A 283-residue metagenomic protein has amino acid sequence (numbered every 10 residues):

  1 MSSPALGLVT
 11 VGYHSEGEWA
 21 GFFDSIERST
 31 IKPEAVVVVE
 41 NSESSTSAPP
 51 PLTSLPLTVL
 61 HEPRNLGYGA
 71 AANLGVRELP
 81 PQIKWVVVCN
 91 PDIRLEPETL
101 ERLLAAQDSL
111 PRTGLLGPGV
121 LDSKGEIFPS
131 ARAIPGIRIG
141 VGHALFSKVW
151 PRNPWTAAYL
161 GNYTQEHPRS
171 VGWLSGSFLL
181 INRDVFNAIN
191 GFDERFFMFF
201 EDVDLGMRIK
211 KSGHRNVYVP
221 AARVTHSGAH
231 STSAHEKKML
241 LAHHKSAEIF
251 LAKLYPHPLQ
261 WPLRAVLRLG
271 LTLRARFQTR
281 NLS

Functional and structural regions predicted by a protein language model:
D24-P33: Short, acidic, metal-binding catalytic loop of nucleotide-sugar glycosyltransferases
V38-P49, R64: A conserved acidic beta->alpha catalytic loop
E62-L79: Glycine-rich, basic loop-to-helix element that forms the pyrophosphate-binding segment of sugar-nucleotide handling
Q82-R94: Short beta-strand-to-loop acidic/aromatic patch adjacent to the donor-nucleotide binding site
E96-P129: Conserved donor NDP-sugar-binding/catalytic core segment of glycosyltransferases
P135-V171: Short, flexible, basic/aromatic active-site loop/helix in glycosyltransferases
T164-E166, S170-R223: A short, conserved alpha-helix in the catalytic core of glycosyltransferases
M207-S283: Active-site-adjacent helix/loop segment of glycosyltransferases that harbors family-specific signature motifs
